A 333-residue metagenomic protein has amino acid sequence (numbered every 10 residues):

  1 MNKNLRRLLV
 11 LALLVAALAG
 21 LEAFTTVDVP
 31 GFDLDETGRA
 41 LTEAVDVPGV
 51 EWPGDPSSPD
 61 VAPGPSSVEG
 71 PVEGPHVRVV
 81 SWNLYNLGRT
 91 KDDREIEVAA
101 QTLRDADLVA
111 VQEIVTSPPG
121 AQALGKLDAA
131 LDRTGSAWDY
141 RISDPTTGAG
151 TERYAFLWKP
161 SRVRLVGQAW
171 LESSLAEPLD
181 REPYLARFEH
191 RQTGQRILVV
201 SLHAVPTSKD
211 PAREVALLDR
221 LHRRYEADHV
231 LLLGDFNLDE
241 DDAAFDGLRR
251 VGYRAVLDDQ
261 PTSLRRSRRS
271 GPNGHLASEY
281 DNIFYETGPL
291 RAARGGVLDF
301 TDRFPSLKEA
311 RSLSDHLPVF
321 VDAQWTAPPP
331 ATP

Functional and structural regions predicted by a protein language model:
N2-P65, S117, R223-L231, L238-P333: Metal-dependent phosphoester-hydrolase catalytic domains
W52, P118-T193: Structured beta-strand-rich core segments of catalytic domains in phosphoester-bond hydrolases
G70-P71, N86-D92, K209, A292-A293 (+1 more regions): Short, solvent-exposed loop/turn elements at domain surfaces
H76-N86, V166-L171, R187, Q195-P206: Active-site-proximal beta-strand elements of phosphoester/diester hydrolases
V77-L84, A99-L124, L157, V199 (+4 more regions): Active-site beta-strand/loop signature of hydrolases that rely on acidic residues for catalysis
S81-R94, V115, L175, V205: Acidic/histidine-rich helix-loop elements that form or flank divalent-metal/phosphate-binding sites at the catalytic
V111-I114, T134-P145, A227-D235, V256-Q260: Surface-exposed patches in mature extracellular/periplasmic domains of secreted proteins
R162-V166, T193-Q195, P289-A293, P328: Short helix-loop capping/hinge motifs at secondary-structure junctions, enriched in acidic/polar residues
